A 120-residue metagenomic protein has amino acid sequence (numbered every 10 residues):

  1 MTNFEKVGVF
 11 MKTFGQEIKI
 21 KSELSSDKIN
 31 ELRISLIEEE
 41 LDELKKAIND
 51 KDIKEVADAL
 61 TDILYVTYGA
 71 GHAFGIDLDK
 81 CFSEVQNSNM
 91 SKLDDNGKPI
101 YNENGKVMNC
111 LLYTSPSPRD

Functional and structural regions predicted by a protein language model:
M1-D27, Y65-G71, L93, G97-Y101 (+1 more regions): Intrinsically disordered, low-complexity regulatory regions that flank transcription factor DNA-binding cores
F10-T13, A47, E84, S88: Residues that form generic nucleotide/phosphate-binding pockets
G15-E55: Short, contiguous, well-structured surface segments enriched in hydrophobic/aromatic residues
I37, L41-K45, I53-V85: An amphipathic alpha-helical micro-motif enriched in hydrophobic residues with embedded/adjacent acidic residues
I76-N102: A contiguous, mid-protein "functional segment" used to position or interact with cofactors/ions or partner subunits
C81, C110-Y113: Generic recognition of cysteine residues
Y113-D120: Conserved small/polar residues in nucleotide/adenosyl-binding loops
